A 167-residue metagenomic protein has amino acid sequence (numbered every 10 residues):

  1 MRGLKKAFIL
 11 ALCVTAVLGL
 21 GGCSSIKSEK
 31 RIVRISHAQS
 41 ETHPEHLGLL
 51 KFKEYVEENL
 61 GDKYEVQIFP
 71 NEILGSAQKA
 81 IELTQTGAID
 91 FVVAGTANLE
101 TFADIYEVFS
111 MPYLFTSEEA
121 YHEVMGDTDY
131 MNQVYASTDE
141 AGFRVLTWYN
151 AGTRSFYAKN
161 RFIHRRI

Functional and structural regions predicted by a protein language model:
M1-I32: Short, low-complexity disordered leader/linker segments with a strong preference for bacterial N-terminal type II
R2, K51-E54: Alpha-helical scaffolding segments of alpha/beta enzyme cores, especially the outer helices of TIM-barrel or partial
C23-H37, L50, E57-E65, D139 (+1 more regions): Immediate post-signal peptide segment of exported/extracytoplasmic ligand-binding proteins
R34-K51, N71-G75: Extracytoplasmic "Venus flytrap"
K53-E57, Q85, G95-I167: Contiguous mixed-secondary-structure segments that line small-molecule binding/active-site clefts of soluble domains
G61-Y64, A80-A94: Alpha-to-beta junction loops
V66-I68, V145: Generic structural signal for residues in well-ordered beta-strands
F69-E82, A151: Short helix-initiation/N-cap motifs at beta->coil->alpha
